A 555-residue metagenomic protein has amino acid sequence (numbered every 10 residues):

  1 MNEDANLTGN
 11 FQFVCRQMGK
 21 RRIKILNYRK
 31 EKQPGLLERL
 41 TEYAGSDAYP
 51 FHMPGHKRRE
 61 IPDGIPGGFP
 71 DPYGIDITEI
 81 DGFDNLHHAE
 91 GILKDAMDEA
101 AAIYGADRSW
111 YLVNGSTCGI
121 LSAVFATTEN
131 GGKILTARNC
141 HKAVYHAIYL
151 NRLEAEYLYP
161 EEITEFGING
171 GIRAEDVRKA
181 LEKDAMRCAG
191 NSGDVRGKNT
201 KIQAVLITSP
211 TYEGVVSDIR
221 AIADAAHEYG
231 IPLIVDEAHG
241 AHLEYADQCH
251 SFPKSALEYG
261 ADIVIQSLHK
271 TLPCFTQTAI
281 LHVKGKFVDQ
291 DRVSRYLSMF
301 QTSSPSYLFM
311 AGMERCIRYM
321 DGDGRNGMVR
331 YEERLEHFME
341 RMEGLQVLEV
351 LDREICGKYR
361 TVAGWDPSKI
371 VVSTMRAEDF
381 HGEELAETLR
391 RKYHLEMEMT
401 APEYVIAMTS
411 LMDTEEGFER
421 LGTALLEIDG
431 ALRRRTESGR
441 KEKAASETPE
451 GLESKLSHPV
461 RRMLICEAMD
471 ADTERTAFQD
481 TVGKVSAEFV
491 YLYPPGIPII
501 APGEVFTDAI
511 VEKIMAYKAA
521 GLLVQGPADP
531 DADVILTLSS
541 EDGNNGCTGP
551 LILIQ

Functional and structural regions predicted by a protein language model:
E3-F11, Q17-M18, M186-T200, E437-E450 (+1 more regions): Intrinsically disordered, low-complexity terminal tails and inter-domain linkers enriched for S/T/G/P/D/E
T8-G9, C15-G91, Y493-P495: N-terminal "arm"/small-domain region of PLP-dependent enzymes with the aminotransferase-like
Q33-T41, G45, H88, S116-E354: Conserved PLP-enzyme active-site core in the AAT-like
R58, Y212, K270-T271, K286-V288 (+7 more regions): Short, glycine-/Ser/Thr-/acidic-enriched flexible segments
Y73-G115: Conserved N-terminal alpha-helix of the aminotransferase class I/II PLP-enzyme fold
R108-W110, Q266, H394-E398: A short linear hydrophobic-aromatic micro-motif
H337-G526, P530: Conserved C-terminal alpha-helix-loop-beta "cap" of PLP-dependent enzymes that closes/shapes the active-site mouth
L425-I428, G521-Q555: Surface-exposed interaction regions enriched in Ser/Thr/Asp/Glu that occur as long low-complexity tracts or repetitive
